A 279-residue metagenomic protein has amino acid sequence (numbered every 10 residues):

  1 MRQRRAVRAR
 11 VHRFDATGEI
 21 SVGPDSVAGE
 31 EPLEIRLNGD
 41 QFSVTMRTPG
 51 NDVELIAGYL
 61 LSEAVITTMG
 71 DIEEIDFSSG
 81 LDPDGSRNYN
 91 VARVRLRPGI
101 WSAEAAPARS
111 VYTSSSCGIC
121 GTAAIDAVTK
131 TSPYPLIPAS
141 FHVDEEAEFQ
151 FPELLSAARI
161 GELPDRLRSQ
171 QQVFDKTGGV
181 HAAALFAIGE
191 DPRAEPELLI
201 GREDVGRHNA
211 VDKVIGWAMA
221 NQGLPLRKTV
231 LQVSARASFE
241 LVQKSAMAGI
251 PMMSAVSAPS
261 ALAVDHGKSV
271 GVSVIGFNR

Functional and structural regions predicted by a protein language model:
M1-G201: Intrinsically disordered, low-complexity regions enriched in acidic/Ser/Thr/Pro/Gln residues
V173-A235: Glycine- and Gly-Pro-enriched alpha-helical subdomains that act as flexible, kink-prone "lid/hinge" or packing modules
R207-R279: Feature captures the catalytic cores and cofactor-binding loops of soluble hydro-lyases/lyases that act on carboxylate
